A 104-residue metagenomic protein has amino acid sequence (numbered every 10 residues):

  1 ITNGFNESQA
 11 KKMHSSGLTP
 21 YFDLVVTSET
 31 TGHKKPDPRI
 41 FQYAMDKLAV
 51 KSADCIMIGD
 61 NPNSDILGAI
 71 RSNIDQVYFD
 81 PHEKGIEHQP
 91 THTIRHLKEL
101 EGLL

Functional and structural regions predicted by a protein language model:
G4-L104: Asp-based, Mg2+/Mn2+-dependent phosphohydrolase catalytic module
